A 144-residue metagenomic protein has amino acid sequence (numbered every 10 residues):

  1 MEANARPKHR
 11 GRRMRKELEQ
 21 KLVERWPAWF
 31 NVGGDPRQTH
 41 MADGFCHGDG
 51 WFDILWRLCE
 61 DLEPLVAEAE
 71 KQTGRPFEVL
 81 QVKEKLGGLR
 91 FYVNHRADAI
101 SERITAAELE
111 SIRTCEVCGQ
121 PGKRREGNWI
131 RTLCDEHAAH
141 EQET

Functional and structural regions predicted by a protein language model:
M1-S101: Long, charged N-terminal interaction/targeting segments
A97, S101-T144: Cys/His-clustered metal-coordination modules, chiefly Zn-binding fingers
